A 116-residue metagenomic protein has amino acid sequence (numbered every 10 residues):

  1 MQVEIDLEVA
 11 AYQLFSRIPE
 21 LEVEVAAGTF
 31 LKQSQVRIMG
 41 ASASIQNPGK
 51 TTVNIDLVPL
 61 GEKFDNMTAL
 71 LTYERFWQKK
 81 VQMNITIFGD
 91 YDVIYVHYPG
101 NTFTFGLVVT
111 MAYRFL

Functional and structural regions predicted by a protein language model:
M1-F115: Extracellular/luminal ectodomains of secreted and membrane glycoproteins with large N-terminal domains
